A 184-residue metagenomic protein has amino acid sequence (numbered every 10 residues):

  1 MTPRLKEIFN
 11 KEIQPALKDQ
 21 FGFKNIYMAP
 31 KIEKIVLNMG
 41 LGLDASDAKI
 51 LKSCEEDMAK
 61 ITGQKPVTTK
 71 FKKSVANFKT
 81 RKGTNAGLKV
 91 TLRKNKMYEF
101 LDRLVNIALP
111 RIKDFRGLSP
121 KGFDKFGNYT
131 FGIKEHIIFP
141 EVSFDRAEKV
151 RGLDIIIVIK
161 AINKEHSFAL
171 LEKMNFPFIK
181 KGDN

Functional and structural regions predicted by a protein language model:
M1-N184: Ribosome-associated RNA-binding proteins
